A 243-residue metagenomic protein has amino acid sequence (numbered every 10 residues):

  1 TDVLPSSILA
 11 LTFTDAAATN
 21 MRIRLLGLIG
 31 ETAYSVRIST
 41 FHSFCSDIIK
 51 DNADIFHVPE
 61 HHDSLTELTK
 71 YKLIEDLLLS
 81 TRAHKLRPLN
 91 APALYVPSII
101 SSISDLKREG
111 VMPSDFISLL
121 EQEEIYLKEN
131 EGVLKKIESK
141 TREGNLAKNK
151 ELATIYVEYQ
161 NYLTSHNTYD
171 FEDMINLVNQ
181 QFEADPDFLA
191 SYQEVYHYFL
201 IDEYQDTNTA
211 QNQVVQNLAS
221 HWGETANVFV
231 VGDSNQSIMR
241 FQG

Functional and structural regions predicted by a protein language model:
T1-P59, S64, A190, T225-A226 (+1 more regions): P-loop NTPase Walker
D2, K85-L86, A219-E224: Alpha-helix termini
L9-A10, A17-A18, R37, L65-K70 (+2 more regions): Conserved helicase NTPase motor core
A17, C45, I49, S104-V111 (+3 more regions): Short alpha-helix boundary/capping elements
N20-L28, F44-D51, T69, L73-L77 (+3 more regions): Alpha-helical scaffold elements adjacent to nucleotide-binding pockets in ATP/GTP-utilizing enzyme cores
L26, G30, L79-R82, T164 (+2 more regions): A general structural signal for alpha-helical elements within enzymatic catalytic domains
A33-S35, I55-T154, T164, Y196: ATP-hydrolysis module of ASCE/P-loop NTPase motor domains, specifically the Walker B Asp-Glu catalytic pair
